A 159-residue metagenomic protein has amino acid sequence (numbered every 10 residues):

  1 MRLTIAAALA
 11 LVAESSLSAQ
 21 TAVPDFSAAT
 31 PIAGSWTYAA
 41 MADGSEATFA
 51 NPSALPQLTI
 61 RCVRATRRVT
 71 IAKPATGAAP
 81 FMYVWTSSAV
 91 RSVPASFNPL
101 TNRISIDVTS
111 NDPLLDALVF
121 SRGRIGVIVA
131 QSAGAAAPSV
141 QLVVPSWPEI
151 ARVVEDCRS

Functional and structural regions predicted by a protein language model:
T4-A13: Sec-dependent N-terminal signal peptides
S15-A19: Sec/Tat signal peptide C-region and signal peptidase I cleavage site
Q20-A78: An ectodomain-focused feature that recognizes extracytoplasmic/extracellular
Q20-T21, A89-S159: Internal interaction segment
T48, F81-Y83, R124-G126: Residue-level detector of beta-strand face positions
A78-R91: Extended low-complexity, serine/threonine- and proline-enriched intrinsically disordered segments
